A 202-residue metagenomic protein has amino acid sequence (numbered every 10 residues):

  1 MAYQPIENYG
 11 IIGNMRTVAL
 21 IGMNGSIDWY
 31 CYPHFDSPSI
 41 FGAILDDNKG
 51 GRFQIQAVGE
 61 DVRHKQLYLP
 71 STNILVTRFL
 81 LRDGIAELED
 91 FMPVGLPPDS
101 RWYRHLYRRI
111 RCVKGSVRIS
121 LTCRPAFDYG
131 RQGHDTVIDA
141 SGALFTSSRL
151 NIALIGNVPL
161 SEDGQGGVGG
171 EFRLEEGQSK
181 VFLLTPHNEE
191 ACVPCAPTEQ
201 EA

Functional and structural regions predicted by a protein language model:
A2-A202: Beta-sandwich/jelly-roll carbohydrate-recognition scaffolds of carbohydrate-active enzymes
